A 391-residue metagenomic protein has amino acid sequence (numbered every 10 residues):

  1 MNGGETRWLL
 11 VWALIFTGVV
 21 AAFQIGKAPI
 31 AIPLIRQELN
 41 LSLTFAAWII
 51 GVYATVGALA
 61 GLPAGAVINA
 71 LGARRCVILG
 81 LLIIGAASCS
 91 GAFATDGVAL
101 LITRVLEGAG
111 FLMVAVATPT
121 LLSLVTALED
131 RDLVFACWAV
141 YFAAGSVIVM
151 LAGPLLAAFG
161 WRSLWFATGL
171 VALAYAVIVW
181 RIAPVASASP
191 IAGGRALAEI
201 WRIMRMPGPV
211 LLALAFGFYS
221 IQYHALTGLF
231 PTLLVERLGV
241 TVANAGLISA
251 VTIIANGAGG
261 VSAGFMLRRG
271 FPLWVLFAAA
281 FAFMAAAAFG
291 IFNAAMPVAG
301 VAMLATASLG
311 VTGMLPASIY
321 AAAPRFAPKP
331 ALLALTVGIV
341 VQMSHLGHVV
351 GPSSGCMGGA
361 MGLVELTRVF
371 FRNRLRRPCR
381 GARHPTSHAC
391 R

Functional and structural regions predicted by a protein language model:
M1-G3, P184-L212: Juxtamembrane intracellular "pre-TM" segments in multi-pass secondary transporters
P29, G208-A250, G257-G260: Extracytoplasmic gate region of multi-pass secondary transporters
L59-T95: Conserved MFS/SLC helix-loop-helix module at the cytosolic interface between two early adjacent transmembrane helices
A60-G72, G259-P272: Helix-to-loop junctions at the C-terminal end of transmembrane segments in multipass secondary transporters
T103-Y141: Cytoplasmic helix-loop-helix junction between adjacent transmembrane helices in 12-TM secondary transporters
L128, C137-A183: Helix-loop-helix hairpin linking two adjacent transmembrane segments in secondary transporters
W274-I319: C-terminal transmembrane helical hairpin of 12-TM major facilitator-type secondary transporters
A327-G362: A late C-terminal transmembrane helix in Major Facilitator Superfamily
